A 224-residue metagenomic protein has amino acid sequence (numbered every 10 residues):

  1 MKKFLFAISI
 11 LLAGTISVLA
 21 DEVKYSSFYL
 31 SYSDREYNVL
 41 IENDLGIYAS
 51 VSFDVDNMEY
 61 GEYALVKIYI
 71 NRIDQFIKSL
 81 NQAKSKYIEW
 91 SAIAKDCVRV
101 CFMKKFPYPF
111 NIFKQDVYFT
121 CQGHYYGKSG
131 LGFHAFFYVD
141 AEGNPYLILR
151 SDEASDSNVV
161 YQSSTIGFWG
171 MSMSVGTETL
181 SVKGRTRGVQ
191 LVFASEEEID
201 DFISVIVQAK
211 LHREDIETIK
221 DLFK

Functional and structural regions predicted by a protein language model:
F4-I16: Sec-dependent N-terminal signal peptides
L19-K224: Positively charged, low-complexity terminal tracts and the immediately adjacent first secondary-structure elements
